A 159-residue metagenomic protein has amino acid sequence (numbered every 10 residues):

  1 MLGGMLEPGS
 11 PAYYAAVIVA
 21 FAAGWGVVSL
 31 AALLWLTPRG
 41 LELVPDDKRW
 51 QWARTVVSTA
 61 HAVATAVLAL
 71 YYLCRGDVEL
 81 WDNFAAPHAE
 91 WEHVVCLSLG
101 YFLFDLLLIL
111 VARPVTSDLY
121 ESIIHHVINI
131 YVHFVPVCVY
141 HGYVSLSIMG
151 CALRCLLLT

Functional and structural regions predicted by a protein language model:
M1-C155: Membrane-helix and juxtamembrane interface regions of eukaryotic multi-pass membrane proteins
L157-T159: Alpha-helical transmembrane segments of secretory-pathway, organelle, and plasma-membrane proteins
